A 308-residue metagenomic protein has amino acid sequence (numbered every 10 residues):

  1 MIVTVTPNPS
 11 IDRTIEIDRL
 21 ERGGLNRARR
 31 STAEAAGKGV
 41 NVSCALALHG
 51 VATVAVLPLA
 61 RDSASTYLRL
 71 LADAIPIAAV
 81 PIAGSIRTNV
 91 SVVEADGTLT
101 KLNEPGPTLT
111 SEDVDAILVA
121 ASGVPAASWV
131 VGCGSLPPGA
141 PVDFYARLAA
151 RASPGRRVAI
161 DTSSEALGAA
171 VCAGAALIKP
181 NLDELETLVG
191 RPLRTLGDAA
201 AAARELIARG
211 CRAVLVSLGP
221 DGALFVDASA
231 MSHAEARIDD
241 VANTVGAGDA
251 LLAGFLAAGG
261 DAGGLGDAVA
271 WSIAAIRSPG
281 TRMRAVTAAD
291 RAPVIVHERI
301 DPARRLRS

Functional and structural regions predicted by a protein language model:
M1-G23: Positively charged, low-complexity intrinsically disordered leader regions
T4-P7, L57, A78-A79, V131-G132 (+3 more regions): General beta-strand structural signal in soluble alpha/beta enzymes
R27-I86: Substrate-binding N-lobe of the ribokinase-like
A47, S153, G260: Gly/Ala-rich phosphate-binding loop of Rossmann-like dinucleotide-binding domains, activating on the conserved
S91-A127: Conserved phosphate-binding/catalytic loop of the ribokinase/pfkB sugar-kinase fold
V124-P137: Short acidic, glycine-rich surface-loop motifs adjacent to enzyme active sites
D143-V158, T162-S229: Conserved phosphate/ATP/ADP-binding segment of small-molecule kinases
E205, R209-R212, P220, M231 (+1 more regions): Conserved post-catalytic alpha-helical subdomain immediately downstream of the catalytic base and nucleotide-binding
